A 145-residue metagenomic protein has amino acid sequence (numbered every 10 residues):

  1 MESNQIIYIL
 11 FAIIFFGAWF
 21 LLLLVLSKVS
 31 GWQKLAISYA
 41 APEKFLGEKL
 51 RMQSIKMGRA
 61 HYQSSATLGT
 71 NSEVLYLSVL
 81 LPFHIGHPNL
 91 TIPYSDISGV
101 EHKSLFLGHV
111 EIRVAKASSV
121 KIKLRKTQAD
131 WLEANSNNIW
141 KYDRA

Functional and structural regions predicted by a protein language model:
E2-S72: Anionic N-terminal interaction surfaces
E43-L50, V79-H87, K126-T127: Short charge-dense sequence patches
L50-Q53, I92, I122: Generic detection of short hydrophobic beta-strand segments and adjacent strand-loop junctions
S54, Y76-L77, E111: Generic signal for short, ordered secondary-structure residues within or immediately flanking folded domains
Y62-S65, H87, H109: Short, surface-exposed coil-to-beta transition loops
G69-N71, S78, P93-S95, R113-A115 (+1 more regions): A structural detector for beta-sheet-dominated domains
S72-L107: Phosphoinositide-binding peripheral membrane targeting modules
S98-A145: Cytosol-/stroma-facing membrane-proximal "stalk/adaptor" domains immediately downstream of transmembrane anchors
